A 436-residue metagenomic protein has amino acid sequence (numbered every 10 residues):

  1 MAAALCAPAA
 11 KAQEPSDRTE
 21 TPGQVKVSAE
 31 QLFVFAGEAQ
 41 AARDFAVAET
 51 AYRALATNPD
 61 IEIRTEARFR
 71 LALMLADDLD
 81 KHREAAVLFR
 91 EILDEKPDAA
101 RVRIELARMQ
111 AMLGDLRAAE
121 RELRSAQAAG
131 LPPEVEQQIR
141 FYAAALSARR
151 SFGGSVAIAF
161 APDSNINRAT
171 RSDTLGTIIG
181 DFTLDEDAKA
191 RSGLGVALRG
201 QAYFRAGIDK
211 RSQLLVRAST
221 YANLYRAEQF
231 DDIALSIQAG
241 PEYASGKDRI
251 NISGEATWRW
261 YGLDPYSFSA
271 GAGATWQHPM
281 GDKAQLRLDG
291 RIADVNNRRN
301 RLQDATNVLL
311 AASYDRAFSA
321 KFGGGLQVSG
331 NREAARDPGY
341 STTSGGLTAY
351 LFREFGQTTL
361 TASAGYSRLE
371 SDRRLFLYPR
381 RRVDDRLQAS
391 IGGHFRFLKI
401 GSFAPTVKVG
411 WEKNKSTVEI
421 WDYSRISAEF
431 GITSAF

Functional and structural regions predicted by a protein language model:
M1-A4: Bacterial N-terminal signal peptides
C6-A12: Boundary at the C-terminal end of the N-terminal hydrophobic targeting segment
Q13-T21, A39-Q40, T57, E62 (+4 more regions): Gram-negative and organellar
S28-A54, N58: Alpha-helical segment of the N-proximal tetratricopeptide repeat
A51-Y52, A67, I139: Generic L/I/V-rich hydrophobic alpha-helical segments across diverse proteins
